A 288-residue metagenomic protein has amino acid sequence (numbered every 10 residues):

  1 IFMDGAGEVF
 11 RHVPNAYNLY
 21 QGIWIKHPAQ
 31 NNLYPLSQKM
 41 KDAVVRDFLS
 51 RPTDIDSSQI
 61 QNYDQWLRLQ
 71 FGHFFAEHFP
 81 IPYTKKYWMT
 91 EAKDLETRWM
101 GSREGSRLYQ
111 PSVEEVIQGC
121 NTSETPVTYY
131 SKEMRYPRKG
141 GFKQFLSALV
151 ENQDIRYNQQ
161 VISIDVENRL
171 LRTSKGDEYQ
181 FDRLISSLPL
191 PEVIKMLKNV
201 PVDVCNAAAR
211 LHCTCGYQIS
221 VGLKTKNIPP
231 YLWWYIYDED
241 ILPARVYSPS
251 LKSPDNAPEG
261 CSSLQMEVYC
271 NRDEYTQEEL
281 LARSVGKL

Functional and structural regions predicted by a protein language model:
I1-I55, R98-G105: Dinucleotide-binding Rossmann-like beta1-alpha1 core, especially the glycine-rich loop that anchors the ADP
F2, P80, W99, L197-K198: Short, flexible helix/strand-to-coil boundary loops that buttress conserved ligand/catalytic motifs in alpha/beta
G7-E8, H73-P80, V204-A208: Short, surface-exposed acidic
L19, R156, R172-T173: A general beta-strand register signal
M40-R169, S187: Active-site/ligand-binding neighborhood in enzyme catalytic cores
D56, I60, R135-F142, D177 (+2 more regions): Aromatic-acidic/polar surface patches that form glycan- and anion
Q160-E279: Mid-domain catalytic core of redox enzymes that form a hydrophobic substrate pocket/lid adjacent to a catalytic redox
V285: C-terminal catalytic lobe of FAD-dependent flavoproteins
